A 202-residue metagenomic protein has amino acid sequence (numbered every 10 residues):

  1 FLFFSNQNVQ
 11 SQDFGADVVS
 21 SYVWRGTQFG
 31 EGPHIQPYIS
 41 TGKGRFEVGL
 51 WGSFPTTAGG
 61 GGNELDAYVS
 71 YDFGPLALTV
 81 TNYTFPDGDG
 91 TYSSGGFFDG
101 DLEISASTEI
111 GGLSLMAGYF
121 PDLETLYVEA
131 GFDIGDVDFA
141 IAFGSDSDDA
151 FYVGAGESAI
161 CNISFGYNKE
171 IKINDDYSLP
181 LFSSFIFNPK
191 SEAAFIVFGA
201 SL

Functional and structural regions predicted by a protein language model:
N8-S11, R45, E109-G112, D133-F139 (+1 more regions): Short loop/turn motifs that connect adjacent beta-strands in outer-membrane beta-barrel proteins
Q10-T56, I110: Short glycine/proline- and aromatic-enriched beta-strand/turn motifs that initiate or cap beta-hairpins
G15-V19, S40, G49-S53, S70 (+6 more regions): Transmembrane beta-strands of outer-membrane beta-barrel proteins
E31-I35, G44, G61-L65, G96-I104 (+4 more regions): Residues that define the transmembrane beta-barrel architecture of outer-membrane proteins
F46-D72, L78-S94: Surface-exposed loop and membrane-interface regions of Gram-negative outer-membrane beta-barrel proteins
Y92-D149: Detector for outer-membrane/organellar transmembrane beta-barrel domains, recognizing the amphipathic beta-strand
T108, F143, F165-Y167, I171 (+1 more regions): Outer-membrane beta-barrel "beta-signal"
D138-I173: Outer membrane beta-barrel transmembrane domains
